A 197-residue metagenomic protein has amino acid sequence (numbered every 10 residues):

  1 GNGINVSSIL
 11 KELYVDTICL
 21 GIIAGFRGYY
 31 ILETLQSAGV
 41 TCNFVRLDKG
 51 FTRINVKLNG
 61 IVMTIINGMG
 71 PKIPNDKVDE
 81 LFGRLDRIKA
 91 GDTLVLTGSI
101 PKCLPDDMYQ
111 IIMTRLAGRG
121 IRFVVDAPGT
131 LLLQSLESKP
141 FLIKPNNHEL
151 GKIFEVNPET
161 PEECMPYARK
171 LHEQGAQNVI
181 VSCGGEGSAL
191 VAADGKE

Functional and structural regions predicted by a protein language model:
G1-F51: Substrate-binding N-lobe of the ribokinase-like
D16, G28, T41, P74-V78 (+2 more regions): Small-residue (G/A/S/T)-rich helix-start motifs and N-terminal tracts that mark the onset
G21-I22, K57-N59, N67, L96-T97 (+2 more regions): Short beta-strand segments
K57-A90: Conserved phosphate-binding/catalytic loop of the ribokinase/pfkB sugar-kinase fold
I65-N67, G91-G98, D126, K144-E149: Short beta-strands and strand-loop turn motifs
I65-N75, L96-K102, A117-R122, F154-N157: Flexible, glycine/proline-enriched loop segments at strand-loop-helix junctions that form or flank small-ligand binding
I88-T93, K139: Short acidic/histidine-rich motifs immediately flanking catalytic phosphotransfer sites in two-component signaling
D107-G195: Conserved phosphate/ATP/ADP-binding segment of small-molecule kinases
